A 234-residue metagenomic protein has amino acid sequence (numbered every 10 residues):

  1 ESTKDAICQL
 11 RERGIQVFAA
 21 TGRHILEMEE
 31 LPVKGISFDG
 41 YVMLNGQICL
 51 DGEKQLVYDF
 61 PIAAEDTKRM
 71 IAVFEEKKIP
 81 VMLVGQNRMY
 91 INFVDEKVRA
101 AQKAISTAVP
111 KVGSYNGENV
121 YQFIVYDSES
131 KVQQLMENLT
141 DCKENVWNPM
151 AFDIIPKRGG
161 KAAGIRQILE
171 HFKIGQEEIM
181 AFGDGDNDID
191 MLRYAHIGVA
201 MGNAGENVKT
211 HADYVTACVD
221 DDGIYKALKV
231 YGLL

Functional and structural regions predicted by a protein language model:
T3-K97: Active-site phosphate-binding/coordination module
L10, N45, I165, M191-L192: Hydrophobic residues within well-ordered alpha-helices
E27-E30, Q134, G164, D190-M191 (+2 more regions): Phosphate- and divalent-cation-binding pockets in alpha/beta enzyme and binding domains that engage nucleotide-derived
V73, K77-M191, N203: Conserved acidic, metal-coordinating active-site core of Asp-based, Mg2+-dependent phosphoryl-transfer enzymes
Y194, A204-L234: Asp-based, Mg2+/Mn2+-dependent phosphohydrolase catalytic module
